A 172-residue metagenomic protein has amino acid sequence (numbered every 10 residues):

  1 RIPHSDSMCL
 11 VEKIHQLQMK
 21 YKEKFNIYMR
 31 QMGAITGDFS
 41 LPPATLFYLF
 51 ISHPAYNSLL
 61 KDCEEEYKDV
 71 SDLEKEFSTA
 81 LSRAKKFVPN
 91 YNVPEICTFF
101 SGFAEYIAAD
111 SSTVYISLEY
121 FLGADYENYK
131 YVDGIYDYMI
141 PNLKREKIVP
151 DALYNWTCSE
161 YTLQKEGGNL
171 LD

Functional and structural regions predicted by a protein language model:
R1-Y48: N-terminal mature-domain "stem" immediately C-terminal to a signal peptide or N-terminal signal-anchor/transmembrane
T45-D172: Acidic/His-rich structured neighborhood in mature extracellular/periplasmic domains
